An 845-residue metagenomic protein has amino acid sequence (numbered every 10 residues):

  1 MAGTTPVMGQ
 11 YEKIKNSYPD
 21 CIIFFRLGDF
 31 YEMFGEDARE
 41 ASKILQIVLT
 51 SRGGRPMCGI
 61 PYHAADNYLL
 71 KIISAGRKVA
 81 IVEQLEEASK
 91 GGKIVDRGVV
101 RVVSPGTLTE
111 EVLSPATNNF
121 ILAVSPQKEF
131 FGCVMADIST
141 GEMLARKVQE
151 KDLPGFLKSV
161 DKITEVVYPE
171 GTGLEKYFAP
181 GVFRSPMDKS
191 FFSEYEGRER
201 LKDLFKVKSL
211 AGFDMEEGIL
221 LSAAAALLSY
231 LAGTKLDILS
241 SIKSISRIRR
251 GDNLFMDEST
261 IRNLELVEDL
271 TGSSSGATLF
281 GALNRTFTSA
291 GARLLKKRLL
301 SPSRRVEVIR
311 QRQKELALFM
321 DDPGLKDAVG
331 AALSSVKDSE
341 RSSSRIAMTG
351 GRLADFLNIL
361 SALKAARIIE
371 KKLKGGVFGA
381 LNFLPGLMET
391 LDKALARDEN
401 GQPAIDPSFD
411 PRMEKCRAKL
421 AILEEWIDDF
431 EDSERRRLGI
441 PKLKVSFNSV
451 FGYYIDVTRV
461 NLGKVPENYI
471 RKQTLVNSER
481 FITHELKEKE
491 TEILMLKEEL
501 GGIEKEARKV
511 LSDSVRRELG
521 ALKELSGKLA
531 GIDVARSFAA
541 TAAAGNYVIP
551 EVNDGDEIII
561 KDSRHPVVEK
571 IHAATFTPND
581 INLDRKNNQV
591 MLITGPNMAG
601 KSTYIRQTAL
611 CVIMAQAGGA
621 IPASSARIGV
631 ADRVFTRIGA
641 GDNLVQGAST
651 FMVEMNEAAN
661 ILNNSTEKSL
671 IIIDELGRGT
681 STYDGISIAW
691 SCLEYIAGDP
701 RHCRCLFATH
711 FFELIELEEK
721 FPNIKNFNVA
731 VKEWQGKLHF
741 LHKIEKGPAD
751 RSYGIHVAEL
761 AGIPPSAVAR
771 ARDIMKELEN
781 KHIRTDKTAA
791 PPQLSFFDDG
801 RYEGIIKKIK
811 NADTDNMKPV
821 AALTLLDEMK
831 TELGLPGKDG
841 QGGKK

Functional and structural regions predicted by a protein language model:
M1-L318, A331-S334, D338-A347, G351-D429: Charged catalytic and DNA/RNA-contacting regions of genome-maintenance and nucleic-acid-processing enzymes
A2, G9-K13, S512, A530 (+3 more regions): Conserved phosphate-binding elements of NTP-dependent enzyme cores
G35-A38, E217, F287, A292 (+7 more regions): ATPase nucleotide-binding head domains, primarily ABC-like/P-loop NTPase cores
V82, P105-L113, I238, K374-V377 (+5 more regions): Active-site phosphate-binding and catalytic loops of NTP-dependent enzymes
F192-E199, L254-F255, L266, L270-T271 (+5 more regions): Amphipathic heptad-repeat alpha-helical coiled-coil/stalk segments that mediate oligomerization, filament/stalk
I309, L316, K326-A332, I359 (+11 more regions): Amphipathic alpha-helical coiled-coil segments
M348, R352, A362-A365, P407-S408 (+2 more regions): Charged, surface-exposed helical/loop "interaction arms" that form contiguous linear patches used for dimerization
R352, T824, E828-E832: Short, small/acidic-rich helices and loops at N termini and domain boundaries of DNA replication/processing enzymes
